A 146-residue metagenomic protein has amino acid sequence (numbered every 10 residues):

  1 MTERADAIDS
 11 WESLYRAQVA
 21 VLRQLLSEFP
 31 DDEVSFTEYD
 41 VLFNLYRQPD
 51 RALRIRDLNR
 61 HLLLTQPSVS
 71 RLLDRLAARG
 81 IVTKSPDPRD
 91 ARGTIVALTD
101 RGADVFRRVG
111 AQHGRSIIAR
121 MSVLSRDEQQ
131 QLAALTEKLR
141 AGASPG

Functional and structural regions predicted by a protein language model:
M1-A5, R126-G146: C-terminal regulatory/oligomerization modules of transcriptional regulators
M1-D32, R79: N-terminal leader segment of winged-helix/HTH proteins
D9, D40-N44, D104: Pre-recognition alpha-helix immediately N-terminal to the DNA-recognition helix within helix-turn-helix or winged-helix
Y15, F43-D50, G110, E137: Short, locally clustered residues in the helix-turn-helix/winged-helix DNA-binding domain
L22, D74-E137: Charged, amphipathic alpha-helical coiled-coil/dimerization segments
R23-T65: N-terminal helix-turn-helix DNA-binding core of bacterial DNA-binding proteins
I55, L73-D74: Short, hydrophobic-biased segments on the C-terminal half of alpha helices that form "recognition helices"
